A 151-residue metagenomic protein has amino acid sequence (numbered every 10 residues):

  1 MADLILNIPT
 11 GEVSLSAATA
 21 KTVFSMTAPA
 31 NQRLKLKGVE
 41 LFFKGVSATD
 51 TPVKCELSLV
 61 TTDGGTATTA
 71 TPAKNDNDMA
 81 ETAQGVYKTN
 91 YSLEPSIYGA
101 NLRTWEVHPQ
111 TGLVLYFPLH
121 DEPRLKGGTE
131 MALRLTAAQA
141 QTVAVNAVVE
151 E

Functional and structural regions predicted by a protein language model:
M1-E151: Beta-strand-centric surfaces of beta-sandwich/beta-rich domains
